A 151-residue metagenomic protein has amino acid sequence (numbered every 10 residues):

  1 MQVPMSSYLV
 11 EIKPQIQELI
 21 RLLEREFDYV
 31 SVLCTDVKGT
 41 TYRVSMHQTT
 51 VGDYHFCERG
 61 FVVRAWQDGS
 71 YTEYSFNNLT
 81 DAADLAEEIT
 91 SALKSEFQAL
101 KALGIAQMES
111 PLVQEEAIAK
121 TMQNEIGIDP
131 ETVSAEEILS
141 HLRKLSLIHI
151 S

Functional and structural regions predicted by a protein language model:
M1-S151: Active-site bordering "gate/hinge" segments that shape substrate access to catalytic or cofactor-binding pockets
